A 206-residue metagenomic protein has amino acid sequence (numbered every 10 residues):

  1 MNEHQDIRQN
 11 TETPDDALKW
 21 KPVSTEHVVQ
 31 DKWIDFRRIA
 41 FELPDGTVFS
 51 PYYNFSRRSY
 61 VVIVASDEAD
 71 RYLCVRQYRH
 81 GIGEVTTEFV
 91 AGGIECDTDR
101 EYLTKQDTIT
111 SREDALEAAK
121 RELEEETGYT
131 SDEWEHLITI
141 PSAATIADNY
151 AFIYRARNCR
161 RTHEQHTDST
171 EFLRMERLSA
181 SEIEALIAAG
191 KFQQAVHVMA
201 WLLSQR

Functional and structural regions predicted by a protein language model:
N2-E3, R57, V61-R121, C159 (+1 more regions): Conserved Nudix-box catalytic region and its N-terminal flanking loop in Nudix hydrolases and closely related
N2-W20, T47, V85, V90-G92 (+3 more regions): Nudix hydrolase/Nudix homology domain
E26-V62, D67-E68, Q77: Acidic, metal-coordinating catalytic segment for phosphate/diphosphate chemistry, firing primarily on the Nudix
H27-D31, P44, H80, C96 (+1 more regions): Acidic pyrophosphate-coordinating catalytic loop
F36-R38, V64, C74, I153-R155 (+1 more regions): Conserved hydrophobic/aromatic beta-strand scaffold that supports enzyme active sites
A40-D45, A143-T162, E176: Active-site-adjacent beta-strand/loop module that shapes the phosphate/pyrophosphate-binding cleft
E126: Short alpha-helical functional segments enriched in proximate histidine and acidic residues
T130-E135, P141-A143: Acidic/glycine-rich phosphate/pyrophosphate-binding loops and surrounding catalytic core that coordinate Mg2+
